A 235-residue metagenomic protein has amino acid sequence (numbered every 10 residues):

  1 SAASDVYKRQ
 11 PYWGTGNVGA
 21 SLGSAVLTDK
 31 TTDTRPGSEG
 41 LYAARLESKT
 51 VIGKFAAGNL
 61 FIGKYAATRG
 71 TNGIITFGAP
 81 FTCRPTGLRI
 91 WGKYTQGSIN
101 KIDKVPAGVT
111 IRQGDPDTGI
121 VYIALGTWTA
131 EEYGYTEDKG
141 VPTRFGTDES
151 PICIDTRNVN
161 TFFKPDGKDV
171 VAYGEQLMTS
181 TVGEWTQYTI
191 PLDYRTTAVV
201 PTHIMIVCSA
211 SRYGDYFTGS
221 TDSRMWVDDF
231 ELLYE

Functional and structural regions predicted by a protein language model:
A2-Y7: Short, small-residue-biased leader/transition segments that mark boundaries at the very start of proteins
D33-K54: Short carbohydrate-recognition loop motifs
L46-V51, G78-C83, W91-G97, K104-R112 (+1 more regions): Solvent-exposed strand-to-loop "edge" motifs in beta-rich extracellular domains
E47-P80: Secreted extracellular polysaccharide-interacting domains
G87-K93, Y122-A124, Q187-D193, M205-V207 (+2 more regions): Residues within well-ordered beta-strands of beta-sheet-rich folds
W91-G92, D117-T127, V200-D215: Internal, hydrophobic beta-strand segments that form the core of beta-sheet-rich folds
E132-V200: Extracellular carbohydrate recognition and processing domains and analogous Trp-centered ligand-binding platforms
V182-E184, A198-V200, R212-Y234: Extracellular carbohydrate recognition
